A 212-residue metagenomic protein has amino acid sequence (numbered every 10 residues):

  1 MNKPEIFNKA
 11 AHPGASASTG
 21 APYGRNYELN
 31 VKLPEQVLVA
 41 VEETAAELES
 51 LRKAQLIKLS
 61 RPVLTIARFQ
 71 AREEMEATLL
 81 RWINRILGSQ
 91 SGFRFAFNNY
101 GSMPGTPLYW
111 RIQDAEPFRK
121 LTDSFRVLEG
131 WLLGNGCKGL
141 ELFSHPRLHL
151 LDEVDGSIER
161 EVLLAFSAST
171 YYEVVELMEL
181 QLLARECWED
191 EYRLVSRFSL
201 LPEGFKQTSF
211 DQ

Functional and structural regions predicted by a protein language model:
M1-R94, A115-E176, E191-Q212: Basic, often amphipathic N-terminal segments
E28, P107, E179: Short hydrophobic/aromatic beta-strand or adjacent loop that forms the aromatic wall/cage of a ligand/substrate-binding
R94-G101: A short, structured active-site edge motif that brings together acidic residues
G101-L108: Short, basic/glycine-rich phosphate-binding loops at helix/coil junctions that contact nucleotide phosphates
M178-C187: Short beta-strand segments and strand-loop junctions that repeat across beta-rich extracellular domains
